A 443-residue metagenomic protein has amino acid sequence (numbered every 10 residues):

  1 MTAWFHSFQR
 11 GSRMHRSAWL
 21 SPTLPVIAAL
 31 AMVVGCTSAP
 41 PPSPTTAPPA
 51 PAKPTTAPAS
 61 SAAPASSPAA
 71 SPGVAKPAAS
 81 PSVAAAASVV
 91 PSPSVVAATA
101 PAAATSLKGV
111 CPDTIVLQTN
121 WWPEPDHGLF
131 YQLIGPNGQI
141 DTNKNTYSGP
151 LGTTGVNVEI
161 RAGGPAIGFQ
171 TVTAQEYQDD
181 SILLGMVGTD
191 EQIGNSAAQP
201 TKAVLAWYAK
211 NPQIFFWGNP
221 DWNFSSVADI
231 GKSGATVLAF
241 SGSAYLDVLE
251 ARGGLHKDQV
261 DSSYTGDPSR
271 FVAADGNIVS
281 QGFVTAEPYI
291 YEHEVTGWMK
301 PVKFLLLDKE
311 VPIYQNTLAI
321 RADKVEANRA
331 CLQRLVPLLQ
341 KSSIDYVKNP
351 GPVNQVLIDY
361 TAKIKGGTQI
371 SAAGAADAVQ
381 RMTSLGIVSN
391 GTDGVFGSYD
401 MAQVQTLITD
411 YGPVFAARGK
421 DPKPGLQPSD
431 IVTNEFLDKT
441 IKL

Functional and structural regions predicted by a protein language model:
W4-V26: Bacterial N-terminal signal peptides that target proteins for export
T23-G35: Bacterial N-terminal signal peptides
C36-P40: Bacterial signal peptide processing site
T55-T114: N-terminal low-complexity, Pro/Thr/Ser-rich intrinsically disordered segments that act as propeptides or flexible
S88-S94, P101, M401-L443: Conserved C-terminal helix/tail region of periplasmic/extracytoplasmic solute-binding proteins
V90-Y264, F271, L306: Short, glycine-/small- and polar/acidic-enriched structural segments that line small-molecule recognition paths
D190-E191, G266-R270, A274-G367: Pocket-lining segment of extracytoplasmic ligand-binding domains
N328-R418: Secondary-structure end/capping motifs
